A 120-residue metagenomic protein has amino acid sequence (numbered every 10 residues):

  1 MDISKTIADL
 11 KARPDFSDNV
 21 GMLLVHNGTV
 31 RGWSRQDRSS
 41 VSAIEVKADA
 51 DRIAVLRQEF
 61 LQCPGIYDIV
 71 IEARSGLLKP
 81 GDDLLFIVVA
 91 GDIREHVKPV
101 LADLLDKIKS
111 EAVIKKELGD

Functional and structural regions predicted by a protein language model:
M1-L84, A90-D120: N-terminal, polar/charged subdomain of small-to-medium soluble alpha/beta proteins
